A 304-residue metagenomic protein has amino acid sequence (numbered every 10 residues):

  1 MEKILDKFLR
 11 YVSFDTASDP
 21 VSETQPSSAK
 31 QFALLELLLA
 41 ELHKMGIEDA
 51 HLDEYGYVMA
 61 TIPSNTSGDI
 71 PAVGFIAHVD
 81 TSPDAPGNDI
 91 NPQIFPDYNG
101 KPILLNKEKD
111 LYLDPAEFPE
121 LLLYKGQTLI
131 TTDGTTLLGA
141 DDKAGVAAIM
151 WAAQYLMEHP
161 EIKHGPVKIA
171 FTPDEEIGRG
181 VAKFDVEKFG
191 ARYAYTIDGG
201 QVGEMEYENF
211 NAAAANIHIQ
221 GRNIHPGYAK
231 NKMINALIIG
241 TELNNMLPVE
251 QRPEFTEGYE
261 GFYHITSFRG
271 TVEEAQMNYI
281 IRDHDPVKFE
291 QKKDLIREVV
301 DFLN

Functional and structural regions predicted by a protein language model:
E2-A29, I130-T131: N-terminal capping segment at the start of a domain
K7-L9, F75, A212-N216: Short coil-to-beta-strand
E23-I70, G74-I76, D80, I90-F95: A non-catalytic alpha/beta surface segment that caps or lines the substrate-entry region of metallo-dependent hydrolase
L34, D141-A148, A236-I239: Catalytic-loop motifs flanking and including active-site residues across diverse enzymes
L38, A148-L156, G240-N244: Buried hydrophobic packing segments
G56-V58, S64-N65, P173-I177, G270: Short, internal active-site loops enriched in acidic
D69-P166, F171: Active-site metal-coordination/substrate-binding segment of hydrolases, especially metallo-dependent peptidases
L121, Q127-A140, D174-L303: Midchain, well-structured core segments that form catalytic/ion-binding scaffolds
